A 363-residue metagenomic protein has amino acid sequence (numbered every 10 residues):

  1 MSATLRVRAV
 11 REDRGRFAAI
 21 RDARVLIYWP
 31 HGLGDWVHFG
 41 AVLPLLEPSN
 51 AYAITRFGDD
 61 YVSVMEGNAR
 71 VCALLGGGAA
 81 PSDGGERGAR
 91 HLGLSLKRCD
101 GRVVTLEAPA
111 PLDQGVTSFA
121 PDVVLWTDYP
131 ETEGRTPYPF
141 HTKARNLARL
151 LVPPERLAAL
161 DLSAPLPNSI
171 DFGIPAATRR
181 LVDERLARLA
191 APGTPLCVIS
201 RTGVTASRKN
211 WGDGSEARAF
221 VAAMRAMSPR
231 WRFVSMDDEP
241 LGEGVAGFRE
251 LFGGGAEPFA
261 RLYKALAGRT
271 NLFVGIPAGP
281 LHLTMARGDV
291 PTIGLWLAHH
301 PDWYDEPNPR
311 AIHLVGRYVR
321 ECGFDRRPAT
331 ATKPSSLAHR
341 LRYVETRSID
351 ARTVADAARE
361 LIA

Functional and structural regions predicted by a protein language model:
S2-A148, L262-L266, L281-L283: Active-site and donor-binding regions of nucleotide-sugar-utilizing enzymes
R14-A23, T178-C197: Nucleotide-sugar donor-binding and catalytic loop/hinge architecture of NDP-sugar-dependent glycosyltransferases
H38-L45, V204-S235, T346: Conserved catalytic-core segment of nucleotide-activated headgroup transferases in glycan assembly
A51, M65-G76, D122, H141 (+3 more regions): Active-site regions of enzymes building and remodeling cell-envelope glycoconjugates
I54-R56, G77, T127, M236 (+3 more regions): Generic beta-sheet signal
F57-V64, S207-R208, E239-V245, H300-Y304: Short, charged/polar "capping" segments at the starts of alpha-helices and the immediately preceding loops
Y138-R185, N308-A363: Leloir-type glycosyltransferase catalytic cores
G214-D302: Donor-binding and catalytic core of enzymes assembling or modifying cell-surface/extracellular glycoconjugates
